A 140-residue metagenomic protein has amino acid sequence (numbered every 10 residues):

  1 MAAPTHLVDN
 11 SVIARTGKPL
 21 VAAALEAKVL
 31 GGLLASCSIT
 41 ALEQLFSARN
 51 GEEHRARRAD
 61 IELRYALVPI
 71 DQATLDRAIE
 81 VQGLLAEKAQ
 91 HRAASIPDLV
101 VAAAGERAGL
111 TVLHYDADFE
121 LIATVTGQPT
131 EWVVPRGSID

Functional and structural regions predicted by a protein language model:
M1-S36, F46-A59: Short, well-structured N-terminal submotif of metal-dependent ribonuclease cores
M1-T5, E106-D140: Acidic, PIN/NYN-like endoribonuclease modules and their adjacent C-terminal/linker elements
I13, A41-Q44, L75, F119-E120: A generic structural signal for short hydrophobic patches within well-formed alpha-helices
P19, S47, V81, V125-T126: Residue-level signal for well-ordered alpha-helical positions
A22, A41, H54-R55, L75-A78 (+1 more regions): A general structural signal for well-ordered alpha-helical segments in protein cores
E52-T74: Active-site-proximal, substrate-binding regions of enzyme catalytic domains and RNA-binding/basic surfaces
A66-L113: Active-site neighborhoods of divalent-metal-dependent phosphate/nucleic-acid chemistry enzymes
